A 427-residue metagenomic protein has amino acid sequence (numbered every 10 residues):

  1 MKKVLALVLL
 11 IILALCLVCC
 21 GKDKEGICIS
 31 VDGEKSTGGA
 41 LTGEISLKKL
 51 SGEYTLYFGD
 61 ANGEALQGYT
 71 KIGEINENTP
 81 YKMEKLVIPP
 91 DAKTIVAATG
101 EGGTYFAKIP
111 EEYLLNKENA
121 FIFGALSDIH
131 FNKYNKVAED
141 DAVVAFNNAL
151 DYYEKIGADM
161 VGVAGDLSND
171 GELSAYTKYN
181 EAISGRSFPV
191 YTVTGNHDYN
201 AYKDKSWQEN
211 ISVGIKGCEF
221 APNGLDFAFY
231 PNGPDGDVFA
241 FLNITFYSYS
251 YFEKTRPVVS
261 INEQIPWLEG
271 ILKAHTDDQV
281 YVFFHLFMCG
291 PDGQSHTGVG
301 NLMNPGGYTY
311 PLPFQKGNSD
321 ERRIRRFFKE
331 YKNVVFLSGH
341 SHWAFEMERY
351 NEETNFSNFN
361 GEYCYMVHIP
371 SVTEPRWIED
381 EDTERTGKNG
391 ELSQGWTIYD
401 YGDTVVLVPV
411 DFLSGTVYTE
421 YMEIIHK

Functional and structural regions predicted by a protein language model:
V18-C19: C-terminal motif of bacterial Sec signal peptides marking the signal peptidase cleavage site
D23-K49, Y105-L114: Pro/Thr/Ser/Gly-rich low-complexity, intrinsically disordered linker/stalk tracts
F58-D91: Recognizes extended acidic, P/S/T-rich segments that occur within or adjacent to Ig-like beta-sandwich modules
L86-G103: Beta-strand-rich modules
L114-Y176: N-terminal active-site segment of His-dependent metallophosphoesterases
A125-S127, M160-D166, V190-N196, V282-F284 (+3 more regions): Active-site neighborhood of phospho(di)ester-bond hydrolases with catalytic His/Asp-centered motifs
A138, F252-V259, H275-S338: Active-site-proximal segments of metal-dependent phosphoesterases and phosphodiesterases across multiple
L173-H275, Q279, R323, K329-E330 (+2 more regions): Extended active-site neighborhood of metal-dependent phosphoesterases/phosphodiesterases
